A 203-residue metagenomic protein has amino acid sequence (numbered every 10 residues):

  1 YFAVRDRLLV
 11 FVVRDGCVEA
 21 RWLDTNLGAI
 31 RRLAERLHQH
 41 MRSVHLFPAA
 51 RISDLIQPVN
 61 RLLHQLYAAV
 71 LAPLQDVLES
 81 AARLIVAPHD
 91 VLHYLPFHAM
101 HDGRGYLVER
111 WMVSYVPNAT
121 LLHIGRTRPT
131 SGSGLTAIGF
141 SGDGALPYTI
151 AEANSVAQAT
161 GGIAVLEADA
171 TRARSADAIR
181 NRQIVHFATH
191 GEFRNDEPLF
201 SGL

Functional and structural regions predicted by a protein language model:
Y1-L203: Catalytic cores of enzymes
